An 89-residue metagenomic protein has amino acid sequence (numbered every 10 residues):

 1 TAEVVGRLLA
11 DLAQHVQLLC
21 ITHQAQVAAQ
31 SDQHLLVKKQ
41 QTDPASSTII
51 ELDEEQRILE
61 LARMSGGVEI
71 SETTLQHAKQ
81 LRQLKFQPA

Functional and structural regions predicted by a protein language model:
E3-A89: C-terminal lobe/lid and adjacent interdomain/linker elements of RecA-like ASCE P-loop ATPase modules
